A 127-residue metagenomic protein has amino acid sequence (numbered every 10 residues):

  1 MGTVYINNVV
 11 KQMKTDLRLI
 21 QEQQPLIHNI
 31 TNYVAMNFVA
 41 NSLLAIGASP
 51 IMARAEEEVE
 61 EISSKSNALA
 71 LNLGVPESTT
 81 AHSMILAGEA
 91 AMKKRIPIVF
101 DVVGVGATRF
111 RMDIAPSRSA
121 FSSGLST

Functional and structural regions predicted by a protein language model:
M1-M52: Glycine-rich phosphate/adenosyl-contacting loop at the front of the ribokinase-like
I30-Y33, I46, A55-E56, N72-G74 (+1 more regions): Fold-independent oxyanion-binding glycine-rich loops and adjacent beta-strand/coil segments at enzyme active sites
P50-E60: Active-site-flanking structural segment that lines cofactor/substrate pockets
V59-T127: Glycine-rich phosphate/dinucleotide-binding loop and adjoining beta-alpha-beta core of small-molecule
